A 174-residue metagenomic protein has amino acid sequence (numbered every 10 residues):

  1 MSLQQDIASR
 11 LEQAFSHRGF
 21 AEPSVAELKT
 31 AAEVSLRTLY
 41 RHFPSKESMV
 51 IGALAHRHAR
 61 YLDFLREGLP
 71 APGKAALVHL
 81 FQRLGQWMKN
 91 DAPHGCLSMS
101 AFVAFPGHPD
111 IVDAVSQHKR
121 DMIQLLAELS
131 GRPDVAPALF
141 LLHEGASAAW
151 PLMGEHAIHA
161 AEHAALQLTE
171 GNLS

Functional and structural regions predicted by a protein language model:
D6, R10-S48, G52: Helix-turn-helix
R10-A14, W87, L142: Short amphipathic alpha-helical elements of helix-turn-helix/winged-helix folds
G52, R66-D91, L139: Hydrophobic alpha-helical connector segments
A55-Y61: Short, basic, alpha-helical segments at the C-terminal edge of helix-turn-helix-like DNA-binding modules
F81-L84, S98, F102, L139 (+1 more regions): Short alpha-helical scaffolding segments that buttress acidic/His motifs in well-ordered protein cores
M88-D110: Amphipathic alpha-helical segments used for helix-helix packing
I111-S116, R120-I123, L129-S174: Hydrophobic/aromatic-rich alpha-helical bundle segments in the mid-to-C-terminal region
